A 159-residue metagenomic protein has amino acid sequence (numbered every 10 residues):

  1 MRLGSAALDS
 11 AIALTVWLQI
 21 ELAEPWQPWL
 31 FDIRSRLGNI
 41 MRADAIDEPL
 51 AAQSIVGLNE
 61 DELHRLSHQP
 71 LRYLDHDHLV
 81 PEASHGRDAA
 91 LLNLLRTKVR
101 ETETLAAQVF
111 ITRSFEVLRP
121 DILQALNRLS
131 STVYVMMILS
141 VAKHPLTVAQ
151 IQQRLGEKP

Functional and structural regions predicted by a protein language model:
M1-P159: Phosphate/pyrophosphate-binding loop motifs in nucleotide- or prenyl diphosphate-using proteins
